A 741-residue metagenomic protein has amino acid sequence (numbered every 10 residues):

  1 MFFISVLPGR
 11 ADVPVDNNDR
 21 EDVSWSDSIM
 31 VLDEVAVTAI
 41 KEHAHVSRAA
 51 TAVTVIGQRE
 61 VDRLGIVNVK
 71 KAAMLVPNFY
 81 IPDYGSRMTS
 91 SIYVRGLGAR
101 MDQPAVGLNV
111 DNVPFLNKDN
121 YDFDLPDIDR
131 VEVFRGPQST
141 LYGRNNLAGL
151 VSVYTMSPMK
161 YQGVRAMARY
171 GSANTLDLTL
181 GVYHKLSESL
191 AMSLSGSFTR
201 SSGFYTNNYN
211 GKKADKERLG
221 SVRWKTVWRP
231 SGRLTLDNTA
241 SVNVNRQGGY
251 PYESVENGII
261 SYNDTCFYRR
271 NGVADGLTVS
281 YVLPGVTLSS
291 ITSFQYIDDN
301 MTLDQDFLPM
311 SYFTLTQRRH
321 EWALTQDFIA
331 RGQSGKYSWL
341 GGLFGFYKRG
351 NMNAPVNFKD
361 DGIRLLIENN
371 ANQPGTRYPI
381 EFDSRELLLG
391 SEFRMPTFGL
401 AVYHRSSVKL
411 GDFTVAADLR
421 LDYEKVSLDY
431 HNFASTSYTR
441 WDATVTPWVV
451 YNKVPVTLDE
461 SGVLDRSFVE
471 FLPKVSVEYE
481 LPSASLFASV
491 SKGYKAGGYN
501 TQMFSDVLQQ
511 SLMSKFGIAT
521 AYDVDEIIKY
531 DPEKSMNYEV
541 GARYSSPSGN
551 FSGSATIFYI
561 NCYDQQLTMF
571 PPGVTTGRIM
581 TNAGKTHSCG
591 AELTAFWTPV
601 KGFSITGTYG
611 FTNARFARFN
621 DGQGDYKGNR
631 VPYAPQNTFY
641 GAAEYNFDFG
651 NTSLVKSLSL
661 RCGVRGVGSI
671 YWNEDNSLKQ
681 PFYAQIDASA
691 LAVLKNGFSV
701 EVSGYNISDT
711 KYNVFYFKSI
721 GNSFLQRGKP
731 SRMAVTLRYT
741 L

Functional and structural regions predicted by a protein language model:
V13-D62: Short, acidic, small-residue-rich periplasmic hinge/interaction motif at the N-terminus of Gram-negative outer-membrane
V53, K70-V113: Extracytoplasmic beta-strand/coil segments of soluble accessory domains associated with Gram-negative outer-membrane
V69-A72, S91-G96, N109, V133 (+3 more regions): N-terminal periplasmic accessory domains that precede and gate Gram-negative outer-membrane beta-barrel machines
D111-P137: Short acidic/polar hinge/loop motifs at secondary-structure boundaries that mediate gating or recognition
G163-R165, Y170-S201, Y205, Y209-Q247 (+5 more regions): Transmembrane beta-barrel wall of Gram-negative outer-membrane proteins
T278-L283, T287-L303, S485-S491, Q502 (+4 more regions): Membrane-embedded beta-barrel scaffold of Gram-negative outer-membrane proteins
R318-R319, A323-G342, F346, S406 (+2 more regions): Conserved C-terminal beta-signal and adjacent last beta-strands/turns of outer-membrane beta-barrel proteins
K336-L340, K409-D412, Y423-E424, N550-C562 (+1 more regions): Gram-negative outer-membrane beta-barrel transporters
